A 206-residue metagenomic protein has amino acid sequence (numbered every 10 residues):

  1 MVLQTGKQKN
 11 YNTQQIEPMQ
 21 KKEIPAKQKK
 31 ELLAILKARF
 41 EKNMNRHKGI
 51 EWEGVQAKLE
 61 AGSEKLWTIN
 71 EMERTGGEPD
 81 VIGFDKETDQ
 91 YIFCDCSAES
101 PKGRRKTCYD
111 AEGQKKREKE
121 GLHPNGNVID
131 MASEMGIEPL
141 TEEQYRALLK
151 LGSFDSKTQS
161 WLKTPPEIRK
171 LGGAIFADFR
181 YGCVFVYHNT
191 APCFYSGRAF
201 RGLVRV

Functional and structural regions predicted by a protein language model:
M1-V2, V81: Accessible peptide chain termini
V2-L3, A34: Intrinsically disordered, charged low-complexity linkers and terminal tails that flank or connect structured domains
L3-P18: Short, Lys/Arg-enriched N-terminal segments with co-localized hydrophobic residues within the first ~10-30 amino acids
M19-E138, E142-V206: A binding-site-centric feature that preferentially detects glycan-recognition modules on secreted/surface proteins
